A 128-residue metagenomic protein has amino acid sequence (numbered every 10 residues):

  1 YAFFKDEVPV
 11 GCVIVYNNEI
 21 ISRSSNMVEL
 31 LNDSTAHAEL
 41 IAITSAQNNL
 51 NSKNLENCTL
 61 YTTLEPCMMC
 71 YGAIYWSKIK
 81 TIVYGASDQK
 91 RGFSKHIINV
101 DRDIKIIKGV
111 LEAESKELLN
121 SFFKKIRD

Functional and structural regions predicted by a protein language model:
Y1-K5, P66-D128: Zinc-dependent deaminase
A2, A38, A42-A46: Stable alpha-helical structural segments in soluble proteins, enriched in small hydrophobic residues
D6-V10, E56: Short, basic and Ser/Thr-rich N-terminal targeting/leader segments
V10-N18: Short beta-strand scaffold segments in enzyme catalytic cores
C12, N51-S52, H96-I98: Short secondary-structure boundary/capping segments
S22-S24: Short hydrophobic alpha-helix segments
M27-L40: A short, polar/charged loop-to-alpha-helix boundary motif
S52-L64: Immediate flanking context of iron-sulfur cluster ligation sites
